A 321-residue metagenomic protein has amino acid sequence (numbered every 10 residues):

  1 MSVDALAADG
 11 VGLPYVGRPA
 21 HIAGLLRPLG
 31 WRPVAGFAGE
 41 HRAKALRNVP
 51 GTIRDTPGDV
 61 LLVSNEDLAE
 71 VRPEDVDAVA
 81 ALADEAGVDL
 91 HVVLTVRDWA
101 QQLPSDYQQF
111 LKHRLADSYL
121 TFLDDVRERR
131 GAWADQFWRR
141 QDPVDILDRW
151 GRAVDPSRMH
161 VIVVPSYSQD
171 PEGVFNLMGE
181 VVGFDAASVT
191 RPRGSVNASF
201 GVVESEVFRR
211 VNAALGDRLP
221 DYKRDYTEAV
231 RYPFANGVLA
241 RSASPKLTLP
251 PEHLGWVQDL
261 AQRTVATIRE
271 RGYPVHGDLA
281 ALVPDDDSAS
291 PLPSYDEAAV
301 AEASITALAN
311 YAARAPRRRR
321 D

Functional and structural regions predicted by a protein language model:
M1-D321: Anion-recognition interface
